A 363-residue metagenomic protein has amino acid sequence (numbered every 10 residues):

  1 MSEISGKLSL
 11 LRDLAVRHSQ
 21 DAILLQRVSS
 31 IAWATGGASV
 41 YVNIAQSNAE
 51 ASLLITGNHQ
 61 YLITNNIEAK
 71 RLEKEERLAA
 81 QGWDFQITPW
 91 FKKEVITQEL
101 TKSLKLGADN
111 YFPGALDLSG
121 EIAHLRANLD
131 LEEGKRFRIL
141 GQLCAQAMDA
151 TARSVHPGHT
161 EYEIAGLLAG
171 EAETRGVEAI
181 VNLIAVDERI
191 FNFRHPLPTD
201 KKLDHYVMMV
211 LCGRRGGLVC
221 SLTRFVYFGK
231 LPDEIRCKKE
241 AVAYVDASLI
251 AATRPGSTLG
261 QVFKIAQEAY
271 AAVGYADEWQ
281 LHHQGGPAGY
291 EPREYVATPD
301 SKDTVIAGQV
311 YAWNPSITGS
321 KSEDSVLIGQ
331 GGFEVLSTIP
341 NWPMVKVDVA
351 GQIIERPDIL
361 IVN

Functional and structural regions predicted by a protein language model:
M1-N363: Active-site neighborhoods and metal-handling regions in enzymes and metal-associated proteins
